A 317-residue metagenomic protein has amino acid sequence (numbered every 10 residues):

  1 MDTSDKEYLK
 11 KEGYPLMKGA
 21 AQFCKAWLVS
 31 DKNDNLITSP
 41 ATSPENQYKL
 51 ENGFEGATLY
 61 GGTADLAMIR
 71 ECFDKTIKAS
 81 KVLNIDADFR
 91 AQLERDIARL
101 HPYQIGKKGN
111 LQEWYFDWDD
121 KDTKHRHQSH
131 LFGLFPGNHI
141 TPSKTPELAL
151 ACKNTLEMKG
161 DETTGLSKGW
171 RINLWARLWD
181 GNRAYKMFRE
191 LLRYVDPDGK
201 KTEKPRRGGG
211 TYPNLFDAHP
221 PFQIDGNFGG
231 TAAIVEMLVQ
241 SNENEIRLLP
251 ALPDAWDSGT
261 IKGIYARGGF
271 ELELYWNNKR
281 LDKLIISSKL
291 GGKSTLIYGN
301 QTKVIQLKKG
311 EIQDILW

Functional and structural regions predicted by a protein language model:
M1, K121-K200, P220-E236: C-terminal substrate/ligand-recognition segments
M1-K11, F23-N35, S143-K144, L178-Y185 (+2 more regions): Secondary-structure transition/capping motifs at alpha-helix termini and the adjoining loop/turn into the next element
M1-K11, K25-A91: The feature captures the catalytic groove of carbohydrate-active enzymes
L16-K32, I97-K108, A151-D161, F188-K200: Long, well-ordered core segments of solenoidal/helical folds
A26, N182-W317: Non-catalytic C-terminal accessory modules of carbohydrate-active enzymes
V29-T42, K108-Y115, T164, D198-A218 (+1 more regions): Glycine- and aromatic-rich loop/turn segments at beta-sheet edges
N35-G62, L111-T123, L178-W179, D217-D225 (+1 more regions): Carbohydrate-binding/catalytic loop surfaces
R90-L131: Long, low-complexity segments enriched in small/aliphatic residues
